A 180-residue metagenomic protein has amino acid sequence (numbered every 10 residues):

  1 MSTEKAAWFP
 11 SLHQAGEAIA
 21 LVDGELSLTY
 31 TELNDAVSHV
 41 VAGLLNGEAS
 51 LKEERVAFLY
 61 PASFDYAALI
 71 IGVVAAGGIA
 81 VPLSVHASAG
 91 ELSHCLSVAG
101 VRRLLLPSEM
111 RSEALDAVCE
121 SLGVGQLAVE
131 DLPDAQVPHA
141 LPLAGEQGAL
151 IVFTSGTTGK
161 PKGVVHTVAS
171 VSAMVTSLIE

Functional and structural regions predicted by a protein language model:
M1, A128-G148, V175: Flexible, low-complexity linker/hinge segments
A7-T29: AMP-dependent adenylate-forming
E17, Q136-F153, K160, V165: Conserved pre-ATP/AMP-binding loop-to-beta segment of ANL
L26, V41-G90: Conserved AMP-binding/adenylate-forming
N34-A42, V164-E180: Conserved structural elements of the adenylate-forming
I79, R102, G125: Residue-level detector of anion-binding/catalytic polar loops
V85-A114, M174-E180: Conserved ATP-dependent adenylate/AMP-binding module captured primarily in the ANL superfamily
